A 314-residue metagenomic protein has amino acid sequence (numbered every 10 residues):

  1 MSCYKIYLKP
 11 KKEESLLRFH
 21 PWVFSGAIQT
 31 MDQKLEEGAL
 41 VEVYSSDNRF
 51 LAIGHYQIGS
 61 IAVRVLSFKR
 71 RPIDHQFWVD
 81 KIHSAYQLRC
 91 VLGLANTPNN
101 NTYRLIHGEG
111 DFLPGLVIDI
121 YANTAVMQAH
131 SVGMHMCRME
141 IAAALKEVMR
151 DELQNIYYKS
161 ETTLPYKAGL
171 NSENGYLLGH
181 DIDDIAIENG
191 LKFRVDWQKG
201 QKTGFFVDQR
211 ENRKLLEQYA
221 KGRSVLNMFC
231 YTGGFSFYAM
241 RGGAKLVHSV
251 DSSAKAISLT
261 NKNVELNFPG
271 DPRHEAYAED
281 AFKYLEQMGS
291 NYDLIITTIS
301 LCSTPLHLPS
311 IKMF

Functional and structural regions predicted by a protein language model:
M1-I120: Non-catalytic accessory regions of SAM-dependent methyltransferases
G38, N123, F229: Residue-level signal for inorganic ion chemistry
L51, Y166, P305-L306: Glycine/Thr-rich phosphate-binding loops of Rossmann-like dinucleotide-binding domains
I106-L113, V117-D119, H135-F206, K214: Non-catalytic substrate-recognition/targeting regions of SAM-dependent transferases
A122-M134: A short interface-forming secondary-structure element
L178-F314: Rossmann-like S-adenosyl-L-methionine
